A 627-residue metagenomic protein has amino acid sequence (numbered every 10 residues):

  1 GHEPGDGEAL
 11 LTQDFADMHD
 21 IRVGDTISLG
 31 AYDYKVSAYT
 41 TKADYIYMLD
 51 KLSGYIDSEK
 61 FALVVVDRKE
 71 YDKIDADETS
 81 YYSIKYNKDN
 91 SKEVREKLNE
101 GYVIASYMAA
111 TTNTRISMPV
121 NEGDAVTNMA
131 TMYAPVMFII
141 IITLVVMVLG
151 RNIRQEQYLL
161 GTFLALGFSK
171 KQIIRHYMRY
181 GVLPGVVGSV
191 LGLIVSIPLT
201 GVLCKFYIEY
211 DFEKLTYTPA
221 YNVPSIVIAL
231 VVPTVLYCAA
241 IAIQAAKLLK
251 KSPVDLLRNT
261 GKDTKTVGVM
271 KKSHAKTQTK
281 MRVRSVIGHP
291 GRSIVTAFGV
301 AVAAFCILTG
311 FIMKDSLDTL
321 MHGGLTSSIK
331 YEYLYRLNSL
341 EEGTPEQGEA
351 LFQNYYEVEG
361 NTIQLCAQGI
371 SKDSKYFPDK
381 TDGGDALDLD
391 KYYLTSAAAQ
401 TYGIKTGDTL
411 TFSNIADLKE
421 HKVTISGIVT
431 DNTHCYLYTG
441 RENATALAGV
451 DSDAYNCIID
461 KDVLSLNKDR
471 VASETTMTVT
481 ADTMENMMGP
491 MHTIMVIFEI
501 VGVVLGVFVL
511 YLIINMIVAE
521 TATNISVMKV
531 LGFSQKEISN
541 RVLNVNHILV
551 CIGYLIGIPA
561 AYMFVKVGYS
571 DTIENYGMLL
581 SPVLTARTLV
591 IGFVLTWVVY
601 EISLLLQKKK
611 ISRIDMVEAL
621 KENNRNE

Functional and structural regions predicted by a protein language model:
G1-I142, R151, Y210, L320-Y333 (+1 more regions): Membrane transport/envelope proteins' first extracytoplasmic loop
R115, V120-N128, Q157-T260, V594 (+1 more regions): Hydrophobic alpha-helical segments
A130-M147, G181-G192, S225-A229, P233-I241 (+6 more regions): Alpha-helical transmembrane segments of integral membrane proteins
T143-L183, F508-I548: Interfacial "coupling" helices/loops that link adjacent transmembrane helices in transporter permeases
M178, V182, T264-A304, L543-H547 (+1 more regions): N-terminal Sec/SRP start-transfer signal
L193-I228, N540, I552-E618: Short helix-loop junctions at transmembrane helix boundaries
L249-T266, K609-E627: Short cytosolic juxtamembrane segments of multi-pass membrane proteins
T277-T401, K405-D408, F412-N414, P490: Juxtamembrane segments of multi-pass membrane proteins
